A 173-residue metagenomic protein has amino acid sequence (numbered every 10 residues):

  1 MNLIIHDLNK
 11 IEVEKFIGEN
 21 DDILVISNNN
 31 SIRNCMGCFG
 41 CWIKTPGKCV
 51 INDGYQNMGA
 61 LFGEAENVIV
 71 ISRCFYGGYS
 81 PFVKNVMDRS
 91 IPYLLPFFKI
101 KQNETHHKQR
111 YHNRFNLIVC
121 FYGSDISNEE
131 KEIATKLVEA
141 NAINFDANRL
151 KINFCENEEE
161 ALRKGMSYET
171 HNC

Functional and structural regions predicted by a protein language model:
M1-N67, S72, Y76-L95, I143 (+1 more regions): N-terminal beta1-alpha1-beta2 submodule of the flavodoxin-like/Rossmannoid cofactor-binding fold
N2, D21-I23, L117, N148-I152: Hydrophobic anchor at the start of a short beta-strand that flanks the dinucleotide cofactor-binding loop
I5-N9, Y122-D125, F154-N157: Structural motif
G54-N57, N103-H107: A generic local structural motif
E66-R73, N116-S124: Short glycine-rich or small-residue beta-strand-to-loop segments that form or flank ligand, phosphate, metal/Fe-S
S90-T105, D146-K151: Short, acidic/small-residue loops that bind anionic groups at enzyme active sites
K108-R114: Short, conserved loop/helix-junction motifs that constitute active-site signature segments in enzyme catalytic cores
I126-C173: Glycine-rich phosphate/pyrophosphate-binding loop and the adjoining helix
